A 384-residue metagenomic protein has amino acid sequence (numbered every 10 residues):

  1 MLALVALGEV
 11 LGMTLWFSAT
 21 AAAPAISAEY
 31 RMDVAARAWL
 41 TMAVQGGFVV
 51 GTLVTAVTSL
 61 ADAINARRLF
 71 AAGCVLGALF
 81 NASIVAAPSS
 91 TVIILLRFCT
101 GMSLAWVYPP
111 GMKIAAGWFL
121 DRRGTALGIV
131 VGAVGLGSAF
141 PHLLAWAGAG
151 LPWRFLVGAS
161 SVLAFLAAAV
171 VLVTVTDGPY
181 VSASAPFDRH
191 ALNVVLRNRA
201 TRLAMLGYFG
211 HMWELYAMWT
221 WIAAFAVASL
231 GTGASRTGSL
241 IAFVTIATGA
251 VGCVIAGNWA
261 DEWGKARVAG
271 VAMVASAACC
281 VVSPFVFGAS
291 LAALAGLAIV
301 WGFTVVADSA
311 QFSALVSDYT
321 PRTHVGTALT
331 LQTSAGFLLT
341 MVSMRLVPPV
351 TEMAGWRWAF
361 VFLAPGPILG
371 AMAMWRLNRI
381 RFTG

Functional and structural regions predicted by a protein language model:
A19-T20, A200-A250, S313, S343-M344: Extracytoplasmic gate region of multi-pass secondary transporters
T52-S90, A260: Conserved MFS/SLC helix-loop-helix module at the cytosolic interface between two early adjacent transmembrane helices
F80, T91-C99, A292-V300: Paired small-residue
L96-A133: Cytoplasmic helix-loop-helix junction between adjacent transmembrane helices in 12-TM secondary transporters
D121, I129-V175: Helix-loop-helix hairpin linking two adjacent transmembrane segments in secondary transporters
D177-L206: Juxtamembrane intracellular "pre-TM" segments in multi-pass secondary transporters
W263-F312: C-terminal transmembrane helical hairpin of 12-TM major facilitator-type secondary transporters
Y319-M353: A late C-terminal transmembrane helix in Major Facilitator Superfamily
